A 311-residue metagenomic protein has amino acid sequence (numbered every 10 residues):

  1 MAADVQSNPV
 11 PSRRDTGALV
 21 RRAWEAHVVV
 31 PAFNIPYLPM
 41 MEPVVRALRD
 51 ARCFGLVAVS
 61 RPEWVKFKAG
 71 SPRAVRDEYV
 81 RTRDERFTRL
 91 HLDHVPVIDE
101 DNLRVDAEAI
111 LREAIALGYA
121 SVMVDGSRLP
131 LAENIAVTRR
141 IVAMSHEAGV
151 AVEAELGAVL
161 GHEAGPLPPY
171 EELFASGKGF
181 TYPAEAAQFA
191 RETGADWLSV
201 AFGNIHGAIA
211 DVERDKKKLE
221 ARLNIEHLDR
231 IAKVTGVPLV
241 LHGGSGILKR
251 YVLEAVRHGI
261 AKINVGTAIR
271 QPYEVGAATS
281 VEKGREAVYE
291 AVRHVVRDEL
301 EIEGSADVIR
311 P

Functional and structural regions predicted by a protein language model:
A2-P31, V80: N-terminal amphipathic alpha-helix/helix-capping segment at the start of soluble metabolic enzymes
A2-P9, E213-K216, A278: Glycine-rich phosphate-binding "P-loop"
T16-E25, L38-E63, P72-F87, V97-I98 (+2 more regions): Alpha/beta enzyme core
V65-K68, Y273-A277: Short, charged, surface-exposed secondary-structure boundary motifs
P238-L239: Active-site-adjacent substrate-binding region of metalloamidase/peptidase-like peptide-processing proteins
A277-P311: Extended, intrinsically disordered, low-complexity segments
